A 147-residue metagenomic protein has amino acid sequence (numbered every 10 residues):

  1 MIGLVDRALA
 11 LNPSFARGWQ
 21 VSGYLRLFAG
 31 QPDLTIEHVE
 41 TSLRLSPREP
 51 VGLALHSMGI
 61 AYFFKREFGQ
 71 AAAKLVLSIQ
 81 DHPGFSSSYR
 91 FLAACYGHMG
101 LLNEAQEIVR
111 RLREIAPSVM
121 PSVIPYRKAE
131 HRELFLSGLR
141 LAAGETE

Functional and structural regions predicted by a protein language model:
M1-E147: Alpha-helical protein-protein interaction modules
